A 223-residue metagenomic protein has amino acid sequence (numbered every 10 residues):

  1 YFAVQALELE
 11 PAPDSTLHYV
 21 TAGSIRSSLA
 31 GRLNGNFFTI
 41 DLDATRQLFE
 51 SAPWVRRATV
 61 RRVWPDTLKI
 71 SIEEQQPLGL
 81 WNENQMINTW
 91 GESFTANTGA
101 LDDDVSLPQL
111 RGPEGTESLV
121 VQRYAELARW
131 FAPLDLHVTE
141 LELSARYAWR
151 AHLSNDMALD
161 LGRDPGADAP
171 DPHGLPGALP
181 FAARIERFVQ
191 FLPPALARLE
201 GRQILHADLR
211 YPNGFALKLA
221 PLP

Functional and structural regions predicted by a protein language model:
Y1-A6, V20-N36, I40-Q47, S51 (+1 more regions): Charged, solvent-exposed interaction patches on well-folded alpha/beta domains that mediate macromolecular contacts
L9-T16: Structural beta->alpha junctions
